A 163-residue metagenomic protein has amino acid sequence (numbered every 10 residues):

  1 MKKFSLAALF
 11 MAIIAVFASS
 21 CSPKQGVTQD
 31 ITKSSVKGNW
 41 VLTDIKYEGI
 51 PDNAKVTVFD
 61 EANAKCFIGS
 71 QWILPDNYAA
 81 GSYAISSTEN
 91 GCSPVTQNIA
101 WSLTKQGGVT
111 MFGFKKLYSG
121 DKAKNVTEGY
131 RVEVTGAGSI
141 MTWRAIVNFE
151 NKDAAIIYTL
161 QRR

Functional and structural regions predicted by a protein language model:
M1-L9: Bacterial N-terminal signal peptides that target proteins for export
M11-A15: Alpha-helical transmembrane segments
V16-S20: C-terminal motif of bacterial Sec signal peptides marking the signal peptidase cleavage site
S22-T96, T104-R163: Lipid interaction determinants
